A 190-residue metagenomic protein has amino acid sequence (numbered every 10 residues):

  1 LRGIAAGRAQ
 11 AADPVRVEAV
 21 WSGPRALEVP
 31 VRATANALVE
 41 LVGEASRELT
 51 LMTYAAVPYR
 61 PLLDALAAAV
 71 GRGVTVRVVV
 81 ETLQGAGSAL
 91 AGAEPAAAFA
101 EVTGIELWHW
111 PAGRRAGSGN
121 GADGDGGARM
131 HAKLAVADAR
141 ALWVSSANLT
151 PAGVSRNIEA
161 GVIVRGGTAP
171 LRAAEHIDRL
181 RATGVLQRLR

Functional and structural regions predicted by a protein language model:
L1-T34, Y59-R190: PLD/PLD-like phosphodiesterase catalytic module centered on the HKD motif
A35, M52-A56: Short, charged/polar micro-motifs that form catalytic or ligand-binding hotspots
L38-R47, A69: Glycine-rich phosphate/diphosphate-binding loops that line cofactor/substrate pockets in enzymes
R47-T50, A141: Structural motif
L49-T53, V78-V79: Short catalytic-loop micro-motif centered on adjacent basic/acidic residues
